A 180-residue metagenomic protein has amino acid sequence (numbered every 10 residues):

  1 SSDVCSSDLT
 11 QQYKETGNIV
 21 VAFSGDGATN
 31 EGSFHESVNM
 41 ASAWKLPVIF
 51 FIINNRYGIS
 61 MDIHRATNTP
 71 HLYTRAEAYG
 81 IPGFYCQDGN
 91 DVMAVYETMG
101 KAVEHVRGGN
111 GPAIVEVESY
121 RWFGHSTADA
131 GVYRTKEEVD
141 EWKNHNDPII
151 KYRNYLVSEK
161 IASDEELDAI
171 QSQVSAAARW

Functional and structural regions predicted by a protein language model:
S1-S6: Short, small-residue-biased leader/transition segments that mark boundaries at the very start of proteins
S7-W180: Glycine-rich ThDP/TPP pyrophosphate-binding loop and its adjacent helix/strand module within ThDP-dependent enzymes
